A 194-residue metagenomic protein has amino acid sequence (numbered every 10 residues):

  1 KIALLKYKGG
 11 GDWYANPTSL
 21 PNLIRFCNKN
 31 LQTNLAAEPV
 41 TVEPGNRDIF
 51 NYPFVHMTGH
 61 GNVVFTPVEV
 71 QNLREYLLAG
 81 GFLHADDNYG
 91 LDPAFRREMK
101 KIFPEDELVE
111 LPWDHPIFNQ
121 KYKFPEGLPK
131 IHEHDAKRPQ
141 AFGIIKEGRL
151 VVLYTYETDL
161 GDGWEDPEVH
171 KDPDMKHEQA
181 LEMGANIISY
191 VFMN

Functional and structural regions predicted by a protein language model:
K1-F54, T58-G61, V151, D159-D162 (+1 more regions): Aromatic-Pro/Gly-enriched surface loop or interdomain linker that acts as a lid/target-recognition segment
I2, F54-P93: Short alpha-beta junction capping motif
G9-G10, D92-E168, K176-A185: An acidic, glycine-rich "communication" segment
P17-I24, V70, R74, D92 (+3 more regions): Extracytoplasmic/secreted envelope proteins and their assembly/folding machinery, especially bacterial periplasmic
L31, G81, F103-D106, V191: A generic secondary-structure signal for well-formed alpha-helical elements
T33-E43, A85-N88, D106-D114: Surface-exposed patches in mature extracellular/periplasmic domains of secreted proteins
A37-P44, T66-N72, A136-Q140: Alpha-helical scaffolding within the catalytic cores of extracellular/periplasmic polymer-degrading hydrolases
F50-F54, A79-L83, D106, E147-V151: Loop/turn elements at helix/coil->beta-strand transitions in domains of secreted/extracellular proteins
